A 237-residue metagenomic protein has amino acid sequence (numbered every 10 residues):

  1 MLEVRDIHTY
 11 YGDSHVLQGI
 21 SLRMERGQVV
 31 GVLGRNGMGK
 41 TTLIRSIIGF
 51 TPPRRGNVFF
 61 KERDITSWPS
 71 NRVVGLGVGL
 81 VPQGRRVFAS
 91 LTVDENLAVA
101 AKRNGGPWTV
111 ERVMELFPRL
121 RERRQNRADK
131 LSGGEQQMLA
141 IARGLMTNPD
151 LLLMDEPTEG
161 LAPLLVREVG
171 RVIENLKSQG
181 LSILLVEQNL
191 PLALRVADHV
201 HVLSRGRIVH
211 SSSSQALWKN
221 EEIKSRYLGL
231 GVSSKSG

Functional and structural regions predicted by a protein language model:
M1-G237: Glycine-rich phosphate-binding loops of nucleotide-dependent enzymes
